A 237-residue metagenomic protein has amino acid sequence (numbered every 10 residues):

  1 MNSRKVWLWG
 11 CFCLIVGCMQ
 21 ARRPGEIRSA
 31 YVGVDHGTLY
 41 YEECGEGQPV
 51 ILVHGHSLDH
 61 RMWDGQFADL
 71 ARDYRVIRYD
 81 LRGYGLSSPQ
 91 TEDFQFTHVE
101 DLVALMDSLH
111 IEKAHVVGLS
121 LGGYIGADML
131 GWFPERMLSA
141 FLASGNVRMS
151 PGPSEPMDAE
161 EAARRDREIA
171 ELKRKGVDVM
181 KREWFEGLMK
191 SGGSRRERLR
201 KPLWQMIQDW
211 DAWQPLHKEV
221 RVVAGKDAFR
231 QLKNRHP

Functional and structural regions predicted by a protein language model:
N2-V50, D73-Y74: Alpha/beta-hydrolase fold catalytic core
G37-S88: Conserved HGGG/HGGXW glycine-rich cap/lid loop of the alpha/beta-hydrolase fold
C44, I77-L121: Active-site loop/oxyanion-hole signature of alpha/beta-hydrolase fold enzymes
P49, D73-R75, E112-H115, R136-S139: Structural signature of beta-strand start/N-cap positions in the alpha/beta core of ABC transporter nucleotide-binding
H115, S120, Y124, D128 (+1 more regions): Short catalytic micro-motifs in class I SAM-dependent methyltransferases
D128-W132, L138-K173: Flexible "cap/lid" loop of the alpha/beta hydrolase fold
P156, E171-K233: Conserved alpha/beta-hydrolase catalytic His-Asp/Glu region
